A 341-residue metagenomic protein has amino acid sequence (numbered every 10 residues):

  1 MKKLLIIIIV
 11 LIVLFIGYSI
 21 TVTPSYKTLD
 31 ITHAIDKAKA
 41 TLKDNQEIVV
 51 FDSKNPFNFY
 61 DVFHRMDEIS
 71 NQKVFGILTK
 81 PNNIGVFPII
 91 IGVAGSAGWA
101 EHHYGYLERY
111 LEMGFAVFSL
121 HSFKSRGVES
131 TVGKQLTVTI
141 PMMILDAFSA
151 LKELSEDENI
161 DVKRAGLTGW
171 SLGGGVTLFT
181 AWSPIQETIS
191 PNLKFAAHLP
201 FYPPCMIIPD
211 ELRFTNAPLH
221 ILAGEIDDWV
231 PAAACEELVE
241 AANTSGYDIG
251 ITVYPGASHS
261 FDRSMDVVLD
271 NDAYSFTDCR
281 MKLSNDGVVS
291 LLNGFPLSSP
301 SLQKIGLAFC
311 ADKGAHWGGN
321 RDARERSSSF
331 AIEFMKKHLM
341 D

Functional and structural regions predicted by a protein language model:
I31-I84: N-terminal cap/lid segment of alpha/beta-hydrolase-fold proteins
V62, S96-E112, S122-M142, T180-I185 (+1 more regions): Cap/lid segment of the alpha/beta-hydrolase catalytic domain
K80-F87, G92-E129, I207-I208, I226-A232: Short substrate-entry loop that stabilizes the transition state in hydrolases
L136-E158, F179: Alpha/beta-hydrolase active-site loop
I160-S171: Alpha/beta-hydrolase fold nucleophile elbow
T215, H220-A223, D227: Short beta-strand/loop motif that positions the catalytic acidic residue of the alpha/beta-hydrolase fold
V230-A241, D266: Short alpha-helix in the alpha/beta-hydrolase fold that links the catalytic acid
D248-D341: C-terminal catalytic histidine-bearing segment of alpha/beta-hydrolase fold enzymes
